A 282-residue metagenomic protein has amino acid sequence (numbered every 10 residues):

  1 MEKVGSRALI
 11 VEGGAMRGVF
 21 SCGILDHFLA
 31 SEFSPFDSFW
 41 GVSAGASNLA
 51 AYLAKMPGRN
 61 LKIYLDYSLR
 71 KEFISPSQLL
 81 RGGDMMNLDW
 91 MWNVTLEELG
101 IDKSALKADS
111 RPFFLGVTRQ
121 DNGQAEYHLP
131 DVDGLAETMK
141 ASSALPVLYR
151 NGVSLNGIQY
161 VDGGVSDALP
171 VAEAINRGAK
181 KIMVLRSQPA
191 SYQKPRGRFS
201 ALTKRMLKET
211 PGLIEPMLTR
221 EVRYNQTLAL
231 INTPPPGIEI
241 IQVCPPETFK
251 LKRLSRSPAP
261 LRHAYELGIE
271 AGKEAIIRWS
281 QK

Functional and structural regions predicted by a protein language model:
M1-W40, A50-K282: Patatin-like phospholipase
G41, G45: Gly/Ala-rich beta-loop-alpha elbow adjacent to hydrolase catalytic centers
